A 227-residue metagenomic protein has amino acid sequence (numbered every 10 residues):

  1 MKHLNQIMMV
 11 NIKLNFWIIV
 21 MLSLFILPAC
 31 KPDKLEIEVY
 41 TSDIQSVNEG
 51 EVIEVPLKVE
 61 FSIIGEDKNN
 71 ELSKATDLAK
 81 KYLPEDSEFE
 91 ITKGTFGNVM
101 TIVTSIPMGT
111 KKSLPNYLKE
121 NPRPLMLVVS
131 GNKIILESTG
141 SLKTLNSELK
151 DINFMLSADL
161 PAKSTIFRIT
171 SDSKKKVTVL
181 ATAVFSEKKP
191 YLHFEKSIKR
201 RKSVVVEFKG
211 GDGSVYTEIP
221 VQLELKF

Functional and structural regions predicted by a protein language model:
H3-W17: Bacterial N-terminal signal peptides that target proteins for export
I12, Y40-S42, E60-E66, Q222-F227: Low-complexity, repetitive regions of proteins mediating host interaction that are extracellular, surface-exposed
I18-S23: Hydrophobic helical h-region of N-terminal Sec-dependent signal peptides in bacterial secretory/periplasmic proteins
I26-A29: C-terminal motif of bacterial Sec signal peptides marking the signal peptidase cleavage site
K31-D33: Bacterial signal peptide processing site
E38-V59: Post-signal peptide N-terminal segment of mature Sec-exported envelope proteins
V52-L78, S138-L156: Post-signal-peptide N-terminal segment of Sec-exported extracytoplasmic proteins
Y82-F227: Mature, soluble, non-transmembrane domains
